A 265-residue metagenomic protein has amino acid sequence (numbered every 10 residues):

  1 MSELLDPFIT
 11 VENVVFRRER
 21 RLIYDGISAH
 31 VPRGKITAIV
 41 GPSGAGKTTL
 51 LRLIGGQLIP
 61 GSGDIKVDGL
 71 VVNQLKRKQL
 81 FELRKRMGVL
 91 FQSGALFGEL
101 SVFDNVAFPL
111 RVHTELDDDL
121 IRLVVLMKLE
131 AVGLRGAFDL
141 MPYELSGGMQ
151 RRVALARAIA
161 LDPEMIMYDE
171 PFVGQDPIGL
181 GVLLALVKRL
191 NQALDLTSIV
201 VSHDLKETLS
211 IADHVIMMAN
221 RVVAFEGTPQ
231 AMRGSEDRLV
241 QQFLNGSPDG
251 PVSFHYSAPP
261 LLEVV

Functional and structural regions predicted by a protein language model:
G55: Helix-to-loop junction immediately C-terminal to a conserved catalytic motif
L70-V71, D118-G136: Conserved ABC ATPase "signature" region
M141-L145, M149: Conserved ABC ATPase signature
D162: Conserved catalytic motifs of ABC-family nucleotide-binding domains
I166-D169: Catalytic Walker B motif of ABC-type/P-loop ATPase nucleotide-binding domains
N220-R221: Conserved ABC ATPase "signature" C-loop
